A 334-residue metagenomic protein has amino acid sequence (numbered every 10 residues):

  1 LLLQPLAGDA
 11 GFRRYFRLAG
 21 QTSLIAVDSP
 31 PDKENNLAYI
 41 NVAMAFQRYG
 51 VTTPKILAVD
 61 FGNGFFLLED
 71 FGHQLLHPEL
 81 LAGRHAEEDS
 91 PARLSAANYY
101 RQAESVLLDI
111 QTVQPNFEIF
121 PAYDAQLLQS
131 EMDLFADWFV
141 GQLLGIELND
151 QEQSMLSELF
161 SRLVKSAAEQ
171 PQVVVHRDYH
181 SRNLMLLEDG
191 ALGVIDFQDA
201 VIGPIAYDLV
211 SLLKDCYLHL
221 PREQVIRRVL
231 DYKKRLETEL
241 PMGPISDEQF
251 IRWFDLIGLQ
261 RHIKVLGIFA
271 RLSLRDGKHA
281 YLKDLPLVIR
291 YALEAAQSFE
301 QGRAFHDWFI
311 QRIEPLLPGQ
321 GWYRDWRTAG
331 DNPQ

Functional and structural regions predicted by a protein language model:
L1, P115-P121, L127, D133-V174 (+3 more regions): An alpha-helical support segment within catalytic cores of ATP-dependent transferases
P5, F12-L18, I110, F160-L209 (+1 more regions): Active-site acidic catalytic loop and adjacent metal/ATP-binding pocket of ATP-dependent phosphoryl transfer enzymes
F16-A125, Q129-L134, V140-L144, A168-E169: ATP-binding pocket architecture of kinase catalytic cores
I25, T52, F66, V173 (+2 more regions): Protein kinase-like catalytic core scaffold
Y39, A96-A103, L128, Q153-L156 (+3 more regions): Hydrophobic packing residues in well-ordered alpha-helices of helical domains and bundles
Y99, L127, P171, H176 (+2 more regions): Secondary-structure capping and boundary motifs in well-ordered enzyme cores
L134-L143, I205-M242, L256-D276, V288-A296: Active-site activation/catalytic loop segments of kinase-like enzymes and analogous catalytic loops in related
G267-Q334: ATP/Mg2+ or Mg2+-diphosphate-binding catalytic cores that bind nucleotide phosphates or diphosphates via glycine-rich
